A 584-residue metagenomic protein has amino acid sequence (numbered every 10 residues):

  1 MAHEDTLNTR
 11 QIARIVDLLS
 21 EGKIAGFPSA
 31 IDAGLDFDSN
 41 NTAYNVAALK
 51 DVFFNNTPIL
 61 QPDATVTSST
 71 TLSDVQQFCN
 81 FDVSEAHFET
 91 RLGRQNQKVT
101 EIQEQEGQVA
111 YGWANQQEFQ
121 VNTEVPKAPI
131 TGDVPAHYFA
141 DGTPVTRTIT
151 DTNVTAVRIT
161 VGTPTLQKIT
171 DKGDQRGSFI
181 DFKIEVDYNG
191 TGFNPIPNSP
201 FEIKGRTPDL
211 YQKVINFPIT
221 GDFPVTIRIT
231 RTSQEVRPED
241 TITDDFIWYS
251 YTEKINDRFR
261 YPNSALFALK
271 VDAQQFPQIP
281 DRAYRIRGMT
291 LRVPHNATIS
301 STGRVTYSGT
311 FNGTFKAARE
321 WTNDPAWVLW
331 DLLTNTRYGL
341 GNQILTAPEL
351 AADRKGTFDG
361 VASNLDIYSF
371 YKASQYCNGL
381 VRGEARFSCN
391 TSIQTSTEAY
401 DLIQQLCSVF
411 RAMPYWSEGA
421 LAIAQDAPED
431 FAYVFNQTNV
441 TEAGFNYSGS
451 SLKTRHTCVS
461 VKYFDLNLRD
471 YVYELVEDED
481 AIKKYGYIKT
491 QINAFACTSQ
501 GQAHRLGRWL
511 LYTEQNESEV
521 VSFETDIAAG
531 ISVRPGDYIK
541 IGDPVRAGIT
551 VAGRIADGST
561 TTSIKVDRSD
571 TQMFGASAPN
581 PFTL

Functional and structural regions predicted by a protein language model:
M1, T6-T9, A25-F27, I31 (+2 more regions): C-terminal extracytoplasmic interaction modules
T9-L19, Y138-T170: Contiguous beta-strand segments within globular domains
D17-T42, T160-Q175, R568-Q572: Short amphipathic, basic-aromatic surface patches that mediate peripheral association with negatively charged
I31-L35, V46-N56, D151-R158, T163-I169 (+3 more regions): Periplasmic/cell-envelope proteins involved in peptidoglycan metabolism and beta-lactam response
A47-P58, I169-P195, A576-L584: Extended low-complexity, serine/threonine- and proline-enriched intrinsically disordered segments
L49, V121-T123, A128-T148, L166-D171 (+4 more regions): Exposed low-complexity, polar/acidic, P/S/T/G-rich flexible segments that act as propeptides, protease-susceptible
T57-Y111, Q116-F119, V125, Y211-F276 (+4 more regions): Short beta-strand-centered interaction patches in the first periplasmic/extracellular domains of large envelope
D63-T67, N194-R206: Solvent-exposed serine/threonine-rich low-complexity stretches and specific carbohydrate-binding patches
